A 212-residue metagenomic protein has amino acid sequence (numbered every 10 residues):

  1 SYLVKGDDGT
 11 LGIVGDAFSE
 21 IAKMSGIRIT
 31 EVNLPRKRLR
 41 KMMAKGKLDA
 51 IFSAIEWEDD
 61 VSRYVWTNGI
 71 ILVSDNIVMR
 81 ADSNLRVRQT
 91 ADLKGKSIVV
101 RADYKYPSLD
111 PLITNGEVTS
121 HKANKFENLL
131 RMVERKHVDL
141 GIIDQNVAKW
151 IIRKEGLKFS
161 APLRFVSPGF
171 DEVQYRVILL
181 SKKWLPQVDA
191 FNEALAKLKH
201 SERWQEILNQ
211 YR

Functional and structural regions predicted by a protein language model:
S1-S62, K122: Extracytoplasmic small-molecule ligand-binding "clamshell" domains of the periplasmic binding protein/Venus flytrap
D7-L11, I55-W57, A81-N84, K96-Y106 (+3 more regions): Short coil/turn segments
G12-M24, N84, A91-K96, D103 (+1 more regions): Extended ligand-binding regions for polar small-molecule ligands
D16-I27, N68-G69, T90-K94, A102-K125 (+3 more regions): Ligand-binding cleft/hinge of the Venus flytrap
I21, M43-A44, I77, L93 (+1 more regions): Hydrophobic residues within well-ordered alpha-helices
K41, S53-R63, D139-D171: A ligand-binding cleft/hinge motif common to bilobed small-molecule-binding domains
T67-R88, A102, L179-S181: Hydrophobic/proline-rich hinge and linker segments of small-molecule sensing/allosteric domains, predominantly
L72-N76, L157-N192: Periplasmic-binding protein-like
